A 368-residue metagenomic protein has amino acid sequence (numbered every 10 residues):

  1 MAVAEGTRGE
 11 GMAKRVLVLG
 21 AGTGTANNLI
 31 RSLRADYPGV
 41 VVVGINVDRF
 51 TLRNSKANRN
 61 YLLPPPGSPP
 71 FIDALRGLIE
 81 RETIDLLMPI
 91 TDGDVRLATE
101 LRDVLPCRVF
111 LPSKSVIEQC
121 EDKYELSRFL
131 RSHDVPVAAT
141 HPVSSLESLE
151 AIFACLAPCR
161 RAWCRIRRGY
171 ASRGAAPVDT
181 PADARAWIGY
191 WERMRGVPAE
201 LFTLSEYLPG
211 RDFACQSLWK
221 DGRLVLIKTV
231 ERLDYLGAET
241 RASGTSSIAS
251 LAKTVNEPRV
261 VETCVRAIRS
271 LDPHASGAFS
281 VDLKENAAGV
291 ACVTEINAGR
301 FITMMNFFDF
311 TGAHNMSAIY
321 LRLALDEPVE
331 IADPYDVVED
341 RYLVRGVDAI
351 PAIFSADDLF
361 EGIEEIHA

Functional and structural regions predicted by a protein language model:
M1-P112, E147: ATP-binding N-terminal substructure of ATP-dependent carboxylate-amine bond-forming enzymes
K14, E82, L236, N256-A368: ATP-dependent carboxylate activation and anion-phosphoryl transfer catalytic cores that bind Mg-ATP to form
R53-S55, P70-D73, E118-Y124, S172 (+1 more regions): Short, charged, surface-exposed secondary-structure boundary motifs
I117-F202, P209, D221-R223, V261-E262: Active-site nucleotide/adenylate-binding loops and adjacent lid/helix of ATP-dependent enzymes
A138, R173, F213-C215, V281 (+1 more regions): Change "...and in nucleic-acid phosphodiester-cleaving endonucleases..." to "...and in nucleic-acid processing enzymes
P177, E206, S217, L283-E285: Conserved hydrophobic "DFG−1" position in protein kinase catalytic cores
A182, A186-G189, A199, S205-D212 (+3 more regions): ATP-dependent carboxylate/phosphate-activation module, predominantly the ATP-grasp catalytic core and closely related
